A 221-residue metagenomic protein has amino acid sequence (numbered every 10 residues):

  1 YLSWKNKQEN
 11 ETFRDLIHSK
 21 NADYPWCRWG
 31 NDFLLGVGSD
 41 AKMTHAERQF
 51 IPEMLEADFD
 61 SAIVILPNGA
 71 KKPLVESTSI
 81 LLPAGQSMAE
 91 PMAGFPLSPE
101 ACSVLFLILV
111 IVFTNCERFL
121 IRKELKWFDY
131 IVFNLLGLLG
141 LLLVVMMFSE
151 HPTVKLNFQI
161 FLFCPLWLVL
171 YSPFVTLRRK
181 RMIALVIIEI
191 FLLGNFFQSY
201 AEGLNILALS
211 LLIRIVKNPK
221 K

Functional and structural regions predicted by a protein language model:
Y1, I108, K220-K221: Polar low-complexity intrinsically disordered regions
Y1, P96-S103, L136-L139: Near-N-terminal "mature-domain entry" segment
Y1-E90: Soluble extramembrane regions of membrane proteins in the secretory/endomembrane system
T12, F95-S103, V175-T176, A201-N205: General structural signal for secondary-structure boundaries
T44-F50, V104-F106, V154-F161: Hydrophobic alpha-helical transmembrane segments
L82-I108: Cytosolic-side membrane-insertion boundary helix
V112-L120, K126-Y130, N134-K221: Generic detector of multi-pass transmembrane helix bundles and their immediately adjacent loops in polytopic membrane
